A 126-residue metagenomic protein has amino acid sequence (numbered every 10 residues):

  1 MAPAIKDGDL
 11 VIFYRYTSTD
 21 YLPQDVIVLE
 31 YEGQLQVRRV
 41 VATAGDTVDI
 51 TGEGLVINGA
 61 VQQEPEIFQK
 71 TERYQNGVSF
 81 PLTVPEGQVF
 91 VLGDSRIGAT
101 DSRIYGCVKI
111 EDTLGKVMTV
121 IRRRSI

Functional and structural regions predicted by a protein language model:
A2-I126: Soluble "head" domains of membrane/secretory-pathway proteins
